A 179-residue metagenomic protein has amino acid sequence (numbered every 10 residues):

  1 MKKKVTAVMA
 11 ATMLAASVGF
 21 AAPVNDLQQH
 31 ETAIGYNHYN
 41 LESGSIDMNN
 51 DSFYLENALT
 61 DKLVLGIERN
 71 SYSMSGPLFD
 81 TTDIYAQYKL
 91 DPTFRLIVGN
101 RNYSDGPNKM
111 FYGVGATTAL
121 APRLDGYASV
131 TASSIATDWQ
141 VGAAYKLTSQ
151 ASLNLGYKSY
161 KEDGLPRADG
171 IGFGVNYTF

Functional and structural regions predicted by a protein language model:
M1-E31: Cleavable N-terminal export/targeting peptides
G19-S73: Short glycine/proline- and aromatic-enriched beta-strand/turn motifs that initiate or cap beta-hairpins
E31-T32, D61-I67, P92-L96, L120-G126 (+2 more regions): Repeated loop/turn-to-beta-strand initiation elements of outer-membrane beta-barrel proteins
A33-N37, G66-N70, I97-R101, Y127-T131 (+2 more regions): Transmembrane beta-strands of outer-membrane beta-barrel proteins
H38, N57, Y88, A116-T118 (+3 more regions): Residue-level signature of outer-membrane beta-barrel architecture
L41-N49, Y72-D80, R101-F111, V130-V141 (+1 more regions): Solvent-exposed loop/turn segments connecting transmembrane beta-strands in outer-membrane beta-barrel proteins
F53, I84-A86, Y112-V114, V141 (+1 more regions): Membrane-embedded beta-strands of outer-membrane beta-barrel proteins, especially the hydrophobic/small aromatic
T118, V141-Y145, S152, R167-F179: Outer-membrane beta-barrel "beta-signal"
